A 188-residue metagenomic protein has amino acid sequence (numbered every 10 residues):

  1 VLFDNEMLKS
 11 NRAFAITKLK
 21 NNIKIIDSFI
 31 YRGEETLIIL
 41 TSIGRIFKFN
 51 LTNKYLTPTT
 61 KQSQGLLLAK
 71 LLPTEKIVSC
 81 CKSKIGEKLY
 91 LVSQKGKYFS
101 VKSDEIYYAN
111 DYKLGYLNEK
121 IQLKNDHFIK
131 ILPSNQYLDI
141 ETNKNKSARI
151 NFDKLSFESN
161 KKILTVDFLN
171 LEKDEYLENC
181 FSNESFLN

Functional and structural regions predicted by a protein language model:
V1-N188: Short, structured "edge-of-domain" segments at secondary-structure transitions
